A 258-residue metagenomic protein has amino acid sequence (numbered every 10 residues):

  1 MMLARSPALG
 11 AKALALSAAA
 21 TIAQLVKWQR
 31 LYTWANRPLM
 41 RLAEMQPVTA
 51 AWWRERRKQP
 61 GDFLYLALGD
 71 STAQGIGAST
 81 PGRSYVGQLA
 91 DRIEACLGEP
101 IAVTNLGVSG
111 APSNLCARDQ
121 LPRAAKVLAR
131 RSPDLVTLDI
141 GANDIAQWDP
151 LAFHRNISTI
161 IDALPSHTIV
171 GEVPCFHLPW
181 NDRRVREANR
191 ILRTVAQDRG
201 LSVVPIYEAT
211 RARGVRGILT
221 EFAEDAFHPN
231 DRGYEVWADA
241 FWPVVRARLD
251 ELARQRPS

Functional and structural regions predicted by a protein language model:
M1-L66, G75, S79, A95-L97 (+4 more regions): N-terminal secretory targeting modules
K12-Q29, T49-K58, Y85-L97, A117-D134 (+4 more regions): Short, charge-rich amphipathic segments
Q59, L97-E99, L164, Q197: Short, structurally constrained coil/turn elements that cap an alpha-helix or connect an alpha-helix to the following
L64-L66, Q74-R155: Conserved SGNH/GDSL esterase-like catalytic core that processes O-acyl groups on lipids and polysaccharides
G69-A73, N230: Ser/Thr-glycine-rich phosphate-binding loops at phosphate-binding pockets of nucleotides, nucleotide cofactors
D70, V108, V173: Cofactor-binding loop segments of dinucleotide-utilizing enzymes, especially the Rossmann-like FAD- and NAD(P)+-binding
T72, Y85, L89-I93, I160 (+2 more regions): Hydrophobic residues within alpha-helices that form the first helical element adjacent to the glycine-rich loop
L121-S258: Alpha-helical cap/lid subdomain in secreted, periplasmic, or secretory-pathway luminal O-acyl-processing enzymes
